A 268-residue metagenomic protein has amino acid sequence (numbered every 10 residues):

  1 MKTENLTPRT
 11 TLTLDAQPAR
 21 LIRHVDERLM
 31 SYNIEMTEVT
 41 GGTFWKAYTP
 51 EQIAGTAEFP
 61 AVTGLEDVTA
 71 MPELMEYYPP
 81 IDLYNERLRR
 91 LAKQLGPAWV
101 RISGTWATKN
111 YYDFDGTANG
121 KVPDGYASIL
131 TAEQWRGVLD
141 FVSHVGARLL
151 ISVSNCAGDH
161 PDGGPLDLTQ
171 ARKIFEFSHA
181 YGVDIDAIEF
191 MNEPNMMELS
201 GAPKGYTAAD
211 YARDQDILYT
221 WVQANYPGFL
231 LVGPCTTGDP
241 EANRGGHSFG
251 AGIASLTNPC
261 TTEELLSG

Functional and structural regions predicted by a protein language model:
M1-F190, P194-S267: Non-catalytic accessory regions flanking glycosidase/transglycosidase catalytic cores in CAZymes
